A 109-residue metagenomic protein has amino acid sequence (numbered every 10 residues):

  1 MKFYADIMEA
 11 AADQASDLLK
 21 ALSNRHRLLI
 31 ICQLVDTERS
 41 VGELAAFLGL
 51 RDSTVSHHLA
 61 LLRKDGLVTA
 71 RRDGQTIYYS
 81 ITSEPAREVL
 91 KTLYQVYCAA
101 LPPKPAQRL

Functional and structural regions predicted by a protein language model:
M1-Q14, A86-L109: Amphipathic alpha-helical dimerization/coiled-coil segments that flank or bridge DNA-binding/regulatory modules
D6-T54, D73-A86: N-terminal helix-turn-helix DNA-binding core of bacterial DNA-binding proteins
A21, K64, Q95-C98: Regular, well-ordered alpha-helical segments
A46, R63-K64: Alpha-helical residues within the helix-turn-helix
H58: Residues within the DNA-recognition helix of helix-turn-helix
